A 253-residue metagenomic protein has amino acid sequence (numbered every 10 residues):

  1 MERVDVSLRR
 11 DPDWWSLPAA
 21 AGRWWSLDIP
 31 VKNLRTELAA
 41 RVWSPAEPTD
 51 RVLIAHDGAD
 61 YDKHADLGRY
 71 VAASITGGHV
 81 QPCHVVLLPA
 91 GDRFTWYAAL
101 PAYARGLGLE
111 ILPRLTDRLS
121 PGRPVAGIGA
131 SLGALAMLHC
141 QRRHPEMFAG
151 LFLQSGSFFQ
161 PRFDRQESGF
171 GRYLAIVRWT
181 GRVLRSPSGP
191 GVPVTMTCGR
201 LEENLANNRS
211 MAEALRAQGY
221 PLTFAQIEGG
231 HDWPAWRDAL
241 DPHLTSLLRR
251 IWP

Functional and structural regions predicted by a protein language model:
M1-P253: Non-catalytic cap/lid and distal C-terminal segments of serine-dependent acyl enzymes
